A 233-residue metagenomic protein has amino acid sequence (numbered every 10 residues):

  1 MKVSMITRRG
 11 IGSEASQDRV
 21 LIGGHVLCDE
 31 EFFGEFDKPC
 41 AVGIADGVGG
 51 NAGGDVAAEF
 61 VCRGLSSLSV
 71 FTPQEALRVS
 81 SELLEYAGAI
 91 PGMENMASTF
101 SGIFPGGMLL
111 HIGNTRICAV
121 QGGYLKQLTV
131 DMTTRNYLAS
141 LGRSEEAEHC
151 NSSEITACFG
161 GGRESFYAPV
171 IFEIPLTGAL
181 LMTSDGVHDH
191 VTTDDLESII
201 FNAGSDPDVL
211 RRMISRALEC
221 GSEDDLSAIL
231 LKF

Functional and structural regions predicted by a protein language model:
M1-F233: PP2C/PPM-type serine/threonine phosphatase catalytic domain
